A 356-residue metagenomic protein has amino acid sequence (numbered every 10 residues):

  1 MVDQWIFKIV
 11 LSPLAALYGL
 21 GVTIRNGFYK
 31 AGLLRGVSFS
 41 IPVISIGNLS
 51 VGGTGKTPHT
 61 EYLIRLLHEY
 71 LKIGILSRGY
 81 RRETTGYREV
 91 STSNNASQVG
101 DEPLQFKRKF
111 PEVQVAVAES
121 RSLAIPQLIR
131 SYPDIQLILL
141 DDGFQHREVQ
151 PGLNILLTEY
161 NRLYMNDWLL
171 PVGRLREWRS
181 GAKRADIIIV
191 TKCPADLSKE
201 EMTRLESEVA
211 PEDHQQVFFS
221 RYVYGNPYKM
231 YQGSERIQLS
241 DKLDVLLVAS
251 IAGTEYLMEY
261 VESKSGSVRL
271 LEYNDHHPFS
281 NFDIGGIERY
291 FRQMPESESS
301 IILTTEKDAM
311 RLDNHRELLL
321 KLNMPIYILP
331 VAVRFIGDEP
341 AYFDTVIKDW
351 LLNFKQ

Functional and structural regions predicted by a protein language model:
M1-I41, W350, F354: A transmembrane-helix-recognition feature enriched in membrane-embedded lipid enzymes and envelope glyco-/phospholipid
Q4, L163-S299: C-terminal accessory "lid"/substrate-recognition subdomains
L17, T57, F106, D141 (+4 more regions): Residue-level signal for inorganic ion chemistry
N26-T92, A195: Walker A (P-loop) phosphate-binding motif
G74-L76, L156, D244-V248: Conserved beta-strand elements of the Class I
G79-D213: Phosphate/Mg2+-binding loops and adjacent switch elements in nucleotide/diphosphate-handling enzyme cores
N274-P278, L320-N353: Short, flexible loop segments at boundaries between secondary-structure elements
S299-K307: Acidic beta-strand-to-loop metal/phosphate-binding motif
